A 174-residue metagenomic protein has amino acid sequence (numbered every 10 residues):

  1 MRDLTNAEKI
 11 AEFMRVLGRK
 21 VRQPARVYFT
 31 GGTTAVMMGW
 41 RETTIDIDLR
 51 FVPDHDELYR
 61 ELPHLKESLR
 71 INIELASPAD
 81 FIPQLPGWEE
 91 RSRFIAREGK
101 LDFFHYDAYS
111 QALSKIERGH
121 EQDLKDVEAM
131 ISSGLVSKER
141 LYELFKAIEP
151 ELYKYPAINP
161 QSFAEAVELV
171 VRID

Functional and structural regions predicted by a protein language model:
M1-D174: Compositionally biased terminal segments of proteins
